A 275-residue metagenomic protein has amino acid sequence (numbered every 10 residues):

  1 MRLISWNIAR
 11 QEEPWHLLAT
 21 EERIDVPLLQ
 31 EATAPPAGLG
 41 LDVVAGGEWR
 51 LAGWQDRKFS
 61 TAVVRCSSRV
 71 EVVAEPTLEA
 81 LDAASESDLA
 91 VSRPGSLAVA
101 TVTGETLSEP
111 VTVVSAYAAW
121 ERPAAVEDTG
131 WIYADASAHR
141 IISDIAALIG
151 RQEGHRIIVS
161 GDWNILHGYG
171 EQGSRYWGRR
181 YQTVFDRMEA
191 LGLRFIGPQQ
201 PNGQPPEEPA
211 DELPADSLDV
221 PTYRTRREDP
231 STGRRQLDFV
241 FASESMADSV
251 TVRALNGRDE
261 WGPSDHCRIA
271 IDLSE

Functional and structural regions predicted by a protein language model:
M1-R10, E109-W131, H266: Active-site-proximal beta-strand elements of phosphoester/diester hydrolases
L3-I8, L17-L39, V113, D144-E171 (+3 more regions): Active-site beta-strand/loop signature of hydrolases that rely on acidic residues for catalysis
E12-P14, P35-G38, S60, E121-A125 (+2 more regions): Short catalytic/ligand-binding loop motif for oxyanion handling, primarily in non-cytosolic enzymes, centered on
V26, A32-E121: Structured beta-strand-rich core segments of catalytic domains in phosphoester-bond hydrolases
G46, I132-G233, L237: Metal-dependent phosphoesterases centered on the DNase I-like endonuclease/exonuclease/phosphatase
G47, D248-D259: Low-complexity, intrinsically disordered Gly/Pro/Thr-rich segments
D56-L78, V102-T103, P205-S249, L273-S274: Conserved beta strand-loop-helix elements of the APE1-like EEP
A80-A90, A118-I141, H167-R175: Surface-exposed cleft-lining segments at the edges of enzyme active sites
